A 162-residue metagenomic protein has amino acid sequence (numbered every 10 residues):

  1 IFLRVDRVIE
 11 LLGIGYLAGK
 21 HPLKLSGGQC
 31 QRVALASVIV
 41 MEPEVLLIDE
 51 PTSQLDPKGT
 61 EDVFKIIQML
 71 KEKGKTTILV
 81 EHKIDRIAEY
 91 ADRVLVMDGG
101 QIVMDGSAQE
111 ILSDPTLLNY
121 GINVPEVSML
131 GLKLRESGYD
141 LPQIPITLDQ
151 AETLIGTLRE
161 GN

Functional and structural regions predicted by a protein language model:
F2-Y16: Conserved ABC ATPase "signature" region
H21-L25, Q29: Conserved ABC ATPase signature
L35: Hydrophobic anchor residue at the start of the ABC signature
E42: Conserved catalytic motifs of ABC-family nucleotide-binding domains
L46-D49: Catalytic Walker B motif of ABC-type/P-loop ATPase nucleotide-binding domains
D105-G106: ABC ATPase "signature
